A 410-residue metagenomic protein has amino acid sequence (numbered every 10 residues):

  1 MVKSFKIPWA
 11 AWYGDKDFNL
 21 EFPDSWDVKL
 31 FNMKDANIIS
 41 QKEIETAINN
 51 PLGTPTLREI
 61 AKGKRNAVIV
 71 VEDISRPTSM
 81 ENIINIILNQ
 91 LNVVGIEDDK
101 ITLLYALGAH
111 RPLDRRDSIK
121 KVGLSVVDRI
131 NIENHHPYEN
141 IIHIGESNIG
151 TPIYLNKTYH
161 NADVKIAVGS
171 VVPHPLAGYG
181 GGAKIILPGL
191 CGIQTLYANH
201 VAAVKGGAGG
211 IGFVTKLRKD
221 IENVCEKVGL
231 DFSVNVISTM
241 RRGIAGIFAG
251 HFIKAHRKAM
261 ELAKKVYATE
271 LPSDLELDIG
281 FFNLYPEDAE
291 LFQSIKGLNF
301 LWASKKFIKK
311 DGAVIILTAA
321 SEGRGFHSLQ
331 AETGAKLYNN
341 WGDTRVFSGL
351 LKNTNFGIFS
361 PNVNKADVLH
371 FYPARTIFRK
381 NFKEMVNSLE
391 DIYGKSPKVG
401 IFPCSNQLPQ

Functional and structural regions predicted by a protein language model:
M1-I48: N-terminal amphipathic/basic leader segments beginning at the initiator methionine
L52-V68, V93-D98, L271-G280, F307-K309 (+1 more regions): Glycine-rich phosphate/diphosphate-binding loops that line cofactor/substrate pockets in enzymes
N66-P77, T102-G108, F281-N283: Short glycine-rich or small-residue beta-strand-to-loop segments that form or flank ligand, phosphate, metal/Fe-S
R76-I96, G297-I308, V314: Histidine-anchored nucleotide/phosphate-binding helix
S118-I142, V346-N353: A glycine-rich helix N-cap at a beta->alpha junction
V127-E276: Conserved, well-structured core segments that form the ligand-binding/active-site neighborhood of functional domains
E290-A366: C-terminal catalytic subdomain
S348-N406: Internal helix-turn-beta structural module
